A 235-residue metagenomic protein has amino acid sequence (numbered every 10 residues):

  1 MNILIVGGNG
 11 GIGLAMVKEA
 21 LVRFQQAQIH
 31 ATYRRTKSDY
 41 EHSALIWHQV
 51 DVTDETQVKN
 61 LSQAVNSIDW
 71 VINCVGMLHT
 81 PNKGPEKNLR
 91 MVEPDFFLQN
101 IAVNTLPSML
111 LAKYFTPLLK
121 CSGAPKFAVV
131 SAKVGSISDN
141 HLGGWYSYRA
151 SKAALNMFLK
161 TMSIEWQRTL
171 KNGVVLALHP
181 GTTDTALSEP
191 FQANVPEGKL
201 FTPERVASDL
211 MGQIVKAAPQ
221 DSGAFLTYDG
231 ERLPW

Functional and structural regions predicted by a protein language model:
V6-V22: N-terminal Rossmann NAD(P)H-binding glycine-rich loop of SDR-like oxidoreductase domains
L21-E41: Conserved glycine-rich Rossmann-like NAD(P)H-binding loop of the short-chain dehydrogenase/reductase
S38, S138-D139, L170, H179-F191: Short beta-loop-alpha junction of Rossmann-like oxidoreductase domains
V50-I68: Conserved Rossmann-fold cofactor-binding substructure of NAD(P)-dependent oxidoreductases
I72, A128, V175-L178, S188: Hydrophobic structural elements of the Rossmann-like NAD(P)H-binding subdomain that define the short-chain
M77-P81, P85-I101, K120, A124-T169: Catalytic loop of short-chain dehydrogenase/reductase
A177, T185, E189-W235: C-terminal helical subdomain
